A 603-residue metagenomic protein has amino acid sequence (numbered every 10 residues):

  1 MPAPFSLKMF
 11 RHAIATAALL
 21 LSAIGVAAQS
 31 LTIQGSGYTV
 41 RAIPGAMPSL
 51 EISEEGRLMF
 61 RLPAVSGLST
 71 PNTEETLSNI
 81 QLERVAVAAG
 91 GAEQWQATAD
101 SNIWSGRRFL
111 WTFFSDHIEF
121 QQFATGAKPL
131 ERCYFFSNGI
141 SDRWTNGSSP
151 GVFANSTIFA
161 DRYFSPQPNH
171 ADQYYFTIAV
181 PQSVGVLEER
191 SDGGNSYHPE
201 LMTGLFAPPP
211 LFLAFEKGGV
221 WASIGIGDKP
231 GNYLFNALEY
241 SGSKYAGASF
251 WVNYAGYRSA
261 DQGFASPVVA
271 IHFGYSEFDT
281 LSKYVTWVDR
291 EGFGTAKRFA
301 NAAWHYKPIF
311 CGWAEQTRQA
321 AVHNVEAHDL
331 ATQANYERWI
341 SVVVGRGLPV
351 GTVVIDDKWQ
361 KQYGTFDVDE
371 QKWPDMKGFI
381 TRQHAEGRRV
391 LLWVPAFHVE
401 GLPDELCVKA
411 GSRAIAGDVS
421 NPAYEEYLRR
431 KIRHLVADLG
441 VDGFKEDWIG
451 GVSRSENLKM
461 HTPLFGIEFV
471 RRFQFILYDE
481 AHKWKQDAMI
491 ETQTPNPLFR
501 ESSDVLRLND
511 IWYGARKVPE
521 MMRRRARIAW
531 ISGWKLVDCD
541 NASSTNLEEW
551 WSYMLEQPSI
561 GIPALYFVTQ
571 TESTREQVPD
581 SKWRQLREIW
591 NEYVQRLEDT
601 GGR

Functional and structural regions predicted by a protein language model:
M1-F10: N-terminal secretory signal peptides that target proteins for export/translocation
A13-G25: Bacterial N-terminal signal peptides
V26-S30: Boundary at the C-terminal end of the N-terminal hydrophobic targeting segment
L31-G351, G443: Carbohydrate-recognition beta-sandwich/jelly-roll modules in extracellular/periplasmic carbohydrate-active proteins
A99, F113, A124-G126, F215-E216 (+9 more regions): Hydrophobic, Leu/Ile/Phe/Ala-enriched alpha-helical segments that form helix-helix packing faces
R162-P166, H170, T352-M554, P558 (+1 more regions): Aromatic- and carboxylate-enriched substrate-binding clefts and catalytic-loop regions of carbohydrate-active enzymes
D261-S266, Q557-P563: A glycine-centered loop/beta-turn motif at secondary-structure junctions
G602-R603: Carbohydrate-binding surface patches
